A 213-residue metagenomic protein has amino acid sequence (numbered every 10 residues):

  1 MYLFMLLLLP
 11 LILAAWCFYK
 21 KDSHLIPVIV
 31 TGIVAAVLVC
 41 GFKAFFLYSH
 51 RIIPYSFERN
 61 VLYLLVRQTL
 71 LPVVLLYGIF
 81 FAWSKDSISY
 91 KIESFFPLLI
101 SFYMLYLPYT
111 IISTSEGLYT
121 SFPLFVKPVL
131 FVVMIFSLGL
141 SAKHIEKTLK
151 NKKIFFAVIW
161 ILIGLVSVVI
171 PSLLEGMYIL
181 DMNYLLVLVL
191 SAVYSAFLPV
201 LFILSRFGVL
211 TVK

Functional and structural regions predicted by a protein language model:
M1-K213: Hydrophobic alpha-helical segments at protein termini of multi-pass membrane proteins
